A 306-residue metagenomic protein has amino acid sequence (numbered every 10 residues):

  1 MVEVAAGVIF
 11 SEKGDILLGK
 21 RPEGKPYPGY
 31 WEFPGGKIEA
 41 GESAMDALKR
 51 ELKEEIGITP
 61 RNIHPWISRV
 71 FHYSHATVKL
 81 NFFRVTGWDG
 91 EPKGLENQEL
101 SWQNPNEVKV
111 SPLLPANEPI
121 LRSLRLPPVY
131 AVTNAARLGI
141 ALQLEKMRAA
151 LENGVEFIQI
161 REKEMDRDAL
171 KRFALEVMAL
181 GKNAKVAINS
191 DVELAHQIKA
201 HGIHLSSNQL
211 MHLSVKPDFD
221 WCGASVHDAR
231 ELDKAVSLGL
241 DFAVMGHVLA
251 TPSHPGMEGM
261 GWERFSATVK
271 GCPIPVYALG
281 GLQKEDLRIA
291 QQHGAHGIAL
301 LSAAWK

Functional and structural regions predicted by a protein language model:
M1-I16, S68: Conserved N-terminal beta-strand and adjoining loop/helix that marks the start of the Nudix/MutT-like hydrolase domain
S11, R69-E91: Active-site-adjacent beta-strand/loop module that shapes the phosphate/pyrophosphate-binding cleft
D15-E55, W66-I67, K185: Conserved Nudix-box catalytic region and its N-terminal flanking loop in Nudix hydrolases and closely related
F82-T86, P92-R125: NUDIX/MutT-family hydrolases
P127-L142, W221-V226: Active-site mouth loops of central-metabolism enzymes
A131, I158, A195, A235 (+4 more regions): Conserved, mostly hydrophobic/aromatic
K171-S190, S207-L210, V215-D228, M257-Q283: Alpha-helix-loop-beta-strand connector modules within alpha/beta enzyme cores
S206-V215, V244-G256, G281-K306: Glycine-rich phosphate-binding active-site loops on the catalytic face of alpha/beta enzymes
